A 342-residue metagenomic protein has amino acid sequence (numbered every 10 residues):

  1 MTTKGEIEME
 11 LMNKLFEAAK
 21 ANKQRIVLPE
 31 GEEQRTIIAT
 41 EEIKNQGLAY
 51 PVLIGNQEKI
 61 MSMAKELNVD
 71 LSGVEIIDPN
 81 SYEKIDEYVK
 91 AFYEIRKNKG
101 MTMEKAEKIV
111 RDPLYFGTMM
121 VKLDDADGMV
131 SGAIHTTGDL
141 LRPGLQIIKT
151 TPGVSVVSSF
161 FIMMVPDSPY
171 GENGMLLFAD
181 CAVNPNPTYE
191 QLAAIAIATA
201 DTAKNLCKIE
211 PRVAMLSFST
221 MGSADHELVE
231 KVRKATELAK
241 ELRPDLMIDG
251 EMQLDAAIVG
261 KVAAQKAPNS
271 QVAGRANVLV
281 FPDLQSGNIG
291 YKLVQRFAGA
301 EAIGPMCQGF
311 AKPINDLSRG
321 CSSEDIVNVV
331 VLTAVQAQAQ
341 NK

Functional and structural regions predicted by a protein language model:
K4-A273, V278-K342: Anion-binding alpha/beta catalytic cores of soluble intermediary-metabolism enzymes, centered on
